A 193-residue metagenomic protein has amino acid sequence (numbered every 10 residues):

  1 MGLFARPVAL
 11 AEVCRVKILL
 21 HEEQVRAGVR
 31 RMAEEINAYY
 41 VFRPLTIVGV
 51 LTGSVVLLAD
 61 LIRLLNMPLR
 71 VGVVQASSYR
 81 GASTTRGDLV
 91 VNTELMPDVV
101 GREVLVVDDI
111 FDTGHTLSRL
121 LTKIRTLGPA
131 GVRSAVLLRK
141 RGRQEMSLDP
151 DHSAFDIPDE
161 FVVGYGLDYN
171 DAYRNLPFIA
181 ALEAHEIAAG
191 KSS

Functional and structural regions predicted by a protein language model:
M1-S193: PRPP-associated nucleotide enzymes
